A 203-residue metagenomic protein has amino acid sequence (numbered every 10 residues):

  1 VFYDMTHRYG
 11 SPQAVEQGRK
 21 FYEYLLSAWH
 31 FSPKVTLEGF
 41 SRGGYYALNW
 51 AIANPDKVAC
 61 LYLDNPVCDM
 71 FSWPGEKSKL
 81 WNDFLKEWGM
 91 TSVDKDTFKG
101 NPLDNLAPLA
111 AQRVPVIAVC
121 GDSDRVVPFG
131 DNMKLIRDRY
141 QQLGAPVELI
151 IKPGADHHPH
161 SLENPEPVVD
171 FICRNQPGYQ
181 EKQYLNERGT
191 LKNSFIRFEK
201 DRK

Functional and structural regions predicted by a protein language model:
V1-Y9: Conserved alpha/beta-hydrolase
Y9-W29: Alpha/beta-hydrolase active-site loop
W29-S41: Alpha/beta-hydrolase fold nucleophile elbow
E38, D64-N65, V119, K152: Alpha/beta-hydrolase-fold catalytic nucleophile elbow
G39-N49: Glycine-rich nucleophile elbow surrounding the catalytic serine of serine-hydrolase chemistry
N49-V93: Hydrolase active-site cap/lid region
K86-K134: The feature captures the conserved acid-bearing segment of alpha/beta-hydrolase catalytic domains
D131-K203: C-terminal catalytic histidine-bearing segment of alpha/beta-hydrolase fold enzymes
